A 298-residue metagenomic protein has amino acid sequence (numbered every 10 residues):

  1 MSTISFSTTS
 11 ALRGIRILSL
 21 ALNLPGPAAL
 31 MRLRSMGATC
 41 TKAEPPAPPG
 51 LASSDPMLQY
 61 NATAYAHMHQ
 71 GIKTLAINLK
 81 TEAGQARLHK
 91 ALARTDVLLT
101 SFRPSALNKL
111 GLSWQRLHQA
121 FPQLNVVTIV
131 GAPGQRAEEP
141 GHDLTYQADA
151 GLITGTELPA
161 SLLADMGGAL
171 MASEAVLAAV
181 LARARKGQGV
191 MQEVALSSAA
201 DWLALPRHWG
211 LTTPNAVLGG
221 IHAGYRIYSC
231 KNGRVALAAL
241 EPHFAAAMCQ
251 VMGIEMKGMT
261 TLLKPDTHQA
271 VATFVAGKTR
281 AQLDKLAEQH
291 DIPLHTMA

Functional and structural regions predicted by a protein language model:
M1-G187, K278-Q282: N-terminal helix-loop segment corresponding to the beta1-alpha1 unit of nucleotide/adenylate-binding folds
T8, A66, Q192, Y225-R226: Residue-level detector of beta-strand structural context in well-folded domains
C40, L75, Q192-V194, L294: Generic structural signal for residues in well-ordered beta-strands
A47, G131-G134, L196-W202, N232 (+1 more regions): Glycine-rich beta-alpha junction loops
K90, A223-M297: Aromatic-enriched alpha-helical interface/lid elements that frame and gate functional surfaces
L144, M171, Q192-A199, L263: NAD(P)-dependent dehydrogenases' Rossmann-like dinucleotide-binding region
S161, D165-G167, A179-N215: Substrate-binding/catalytic subdomain of NAD(P)-dependent oxidoreductase enzymes
P214-Y225: Active-site Gly/Thr loop motif
